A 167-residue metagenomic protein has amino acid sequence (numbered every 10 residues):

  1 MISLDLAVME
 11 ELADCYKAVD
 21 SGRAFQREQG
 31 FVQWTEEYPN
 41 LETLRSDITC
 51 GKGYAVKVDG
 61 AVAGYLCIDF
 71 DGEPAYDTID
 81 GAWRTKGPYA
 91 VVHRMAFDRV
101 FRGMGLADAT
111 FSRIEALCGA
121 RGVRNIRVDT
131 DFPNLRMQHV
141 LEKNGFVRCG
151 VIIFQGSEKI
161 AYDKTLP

Functional and structural regions predicted by a protein language model:
I2, A61-Y65, A90: Glycine-rich phosphate/pyrophosphate-binding loop shared by adenosine-nucleotide-utilizing enzymes
S3-K17: A short beta-loop-alpha structural element at the N-terminal edge of CoA-dependent acyl/N-acetyltransferase catalytic
R23-T43: Conserved GNAT-fold acetyl-CoA-binding loop/helix
K52-D69: Conserved beta-hairpin
C67-R94, R99-R102: Conserved acyl-donor/pantetheine-binding loop and adjacent beta-alpha core of acyl/acetyltransferases and related
F97, G103-A116, H139-K143: Conserved acetyl-CoA-binding loop-helix of GNAT-fold acetyltransferases
F111, C118-T130: Conserved GNAT acetyl-CoA-binding A-motif
D129, E142-A161: Conserved catalytic-core motifs of GNAT/GCN5-like acyltransferases
